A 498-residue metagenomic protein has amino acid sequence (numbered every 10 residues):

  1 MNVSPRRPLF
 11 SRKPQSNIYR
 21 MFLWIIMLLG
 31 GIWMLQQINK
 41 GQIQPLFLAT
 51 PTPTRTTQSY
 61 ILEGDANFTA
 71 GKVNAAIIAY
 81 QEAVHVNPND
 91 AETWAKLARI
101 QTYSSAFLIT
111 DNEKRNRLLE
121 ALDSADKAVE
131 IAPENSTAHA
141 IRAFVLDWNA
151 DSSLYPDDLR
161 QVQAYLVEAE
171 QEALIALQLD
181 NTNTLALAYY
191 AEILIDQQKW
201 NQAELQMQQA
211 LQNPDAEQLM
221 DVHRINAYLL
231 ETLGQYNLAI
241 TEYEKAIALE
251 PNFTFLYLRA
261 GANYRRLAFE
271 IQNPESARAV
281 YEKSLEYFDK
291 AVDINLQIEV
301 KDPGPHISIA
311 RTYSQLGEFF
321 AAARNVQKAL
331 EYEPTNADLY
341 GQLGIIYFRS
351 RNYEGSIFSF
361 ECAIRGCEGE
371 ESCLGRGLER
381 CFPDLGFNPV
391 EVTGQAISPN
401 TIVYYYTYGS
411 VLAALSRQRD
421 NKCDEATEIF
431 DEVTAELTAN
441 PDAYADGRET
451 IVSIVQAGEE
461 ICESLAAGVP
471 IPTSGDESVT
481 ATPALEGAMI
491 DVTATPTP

Functional and structural regions predicted by a protein language model:
N2-T54, P133, E172, Q178-A188 (+1 more regions): Long, contiguous interaction/recruitment modules in multidomain scaffold/adaptor proteins
Q42-H85, N89, D123, K127-E130 (+18 more regions): Ser/Thr-rich, Proline-interspersed low-complexity disordered segments
Q58, E92, T137, F144 (+9 more regions): Start-of-helix register in tetratricopeptide repeats
D65, R99, Y103-A106, F144 (+10 more regions): Residue-level recognition of tetratricopeptide repeat
K96, I141, Y189, I225 (+5 more regions): Canonical tetratricopeptide repeat
N116-S124, Y165, A279-A291, Y353-G369 (+2 more regions): TPR/TPR-like (Sel1-like) alpha-helical repeat modules
